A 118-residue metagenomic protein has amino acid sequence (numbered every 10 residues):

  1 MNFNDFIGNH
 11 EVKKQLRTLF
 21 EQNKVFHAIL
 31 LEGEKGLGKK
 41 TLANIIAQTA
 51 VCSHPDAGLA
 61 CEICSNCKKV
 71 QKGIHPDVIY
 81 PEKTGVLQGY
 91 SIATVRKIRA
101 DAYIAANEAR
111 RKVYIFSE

Functional and structural regions predicted by a protein language model:
M1-E118: P-loop/Walker A NTP-binding region and its immediately flanking N-terminal helices in P-loop NTPase folds
